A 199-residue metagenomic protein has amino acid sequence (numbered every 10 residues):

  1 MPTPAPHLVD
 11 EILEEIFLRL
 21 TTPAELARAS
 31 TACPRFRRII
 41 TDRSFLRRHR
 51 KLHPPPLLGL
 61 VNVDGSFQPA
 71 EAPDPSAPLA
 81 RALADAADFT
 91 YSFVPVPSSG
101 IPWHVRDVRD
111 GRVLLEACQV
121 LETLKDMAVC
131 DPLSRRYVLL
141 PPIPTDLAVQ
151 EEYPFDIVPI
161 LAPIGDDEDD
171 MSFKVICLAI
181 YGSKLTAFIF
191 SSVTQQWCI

Functional and structural regions predicted by a protein language model:
M1-I199: N-terminal entry/capping and adjacent linker segments that precede and initiate structured domains
